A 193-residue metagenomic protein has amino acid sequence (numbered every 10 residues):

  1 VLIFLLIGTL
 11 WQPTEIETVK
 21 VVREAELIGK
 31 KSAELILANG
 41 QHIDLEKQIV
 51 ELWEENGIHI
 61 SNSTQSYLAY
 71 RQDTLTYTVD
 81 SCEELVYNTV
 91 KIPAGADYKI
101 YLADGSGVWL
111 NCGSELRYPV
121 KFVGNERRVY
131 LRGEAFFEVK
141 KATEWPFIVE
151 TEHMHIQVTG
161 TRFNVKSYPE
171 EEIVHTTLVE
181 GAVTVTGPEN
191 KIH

Functional and structural regions predicted by a protein language model:
L2-H175, A182-H193: Short acidic/polar, Gly/Pro-enriched loop/turn segments located at secondary-structure boundaries
